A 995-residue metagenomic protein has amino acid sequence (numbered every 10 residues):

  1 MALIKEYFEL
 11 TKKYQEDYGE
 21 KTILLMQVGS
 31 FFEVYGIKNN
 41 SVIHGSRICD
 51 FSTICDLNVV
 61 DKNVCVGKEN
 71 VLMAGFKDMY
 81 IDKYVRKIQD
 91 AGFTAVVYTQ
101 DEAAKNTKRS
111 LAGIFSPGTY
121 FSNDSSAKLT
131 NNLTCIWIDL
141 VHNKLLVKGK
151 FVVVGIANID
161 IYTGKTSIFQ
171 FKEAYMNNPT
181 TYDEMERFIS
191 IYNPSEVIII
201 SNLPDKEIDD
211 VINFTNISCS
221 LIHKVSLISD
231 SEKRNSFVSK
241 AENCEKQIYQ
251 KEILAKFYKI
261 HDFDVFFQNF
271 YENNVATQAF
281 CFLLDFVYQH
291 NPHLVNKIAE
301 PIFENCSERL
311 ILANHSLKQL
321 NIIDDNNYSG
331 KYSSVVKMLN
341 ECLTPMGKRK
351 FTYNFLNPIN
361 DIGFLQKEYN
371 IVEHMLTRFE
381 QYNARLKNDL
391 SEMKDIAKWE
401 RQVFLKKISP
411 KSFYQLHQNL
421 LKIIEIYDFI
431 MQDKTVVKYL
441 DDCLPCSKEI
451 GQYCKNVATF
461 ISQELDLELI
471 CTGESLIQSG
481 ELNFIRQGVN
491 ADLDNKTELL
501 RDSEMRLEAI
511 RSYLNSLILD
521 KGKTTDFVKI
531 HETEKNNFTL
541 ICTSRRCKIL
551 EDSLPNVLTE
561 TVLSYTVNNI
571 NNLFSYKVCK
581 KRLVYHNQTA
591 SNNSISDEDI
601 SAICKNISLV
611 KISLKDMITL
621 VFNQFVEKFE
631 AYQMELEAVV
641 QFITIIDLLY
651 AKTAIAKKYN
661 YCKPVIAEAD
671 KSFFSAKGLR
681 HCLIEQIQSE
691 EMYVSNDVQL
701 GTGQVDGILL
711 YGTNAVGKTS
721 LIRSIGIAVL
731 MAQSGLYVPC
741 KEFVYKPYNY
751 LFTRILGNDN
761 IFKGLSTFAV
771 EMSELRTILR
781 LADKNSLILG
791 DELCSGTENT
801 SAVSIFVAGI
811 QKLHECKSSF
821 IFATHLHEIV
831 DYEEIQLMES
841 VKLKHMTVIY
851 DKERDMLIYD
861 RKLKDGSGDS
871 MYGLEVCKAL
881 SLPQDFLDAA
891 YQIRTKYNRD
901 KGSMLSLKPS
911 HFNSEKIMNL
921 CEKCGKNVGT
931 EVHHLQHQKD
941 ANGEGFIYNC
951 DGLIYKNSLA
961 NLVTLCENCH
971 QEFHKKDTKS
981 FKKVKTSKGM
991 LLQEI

Functional and structural regions predicted by a protein language model:
M1-L356, G363-T377, K398, A509: Basic, polar low-complexity surface loops/patches
F31-F32, G36-C65, S167, E196 (+6 more regions): A conserved P-loop NTPase coupling/switch region
N273, V562, V567-I600, L649-G902 (+1 more regions): ATPase nucleotide-binding head domains, primarily ABC-like/P-loop NTPase cores
K422, S613-V665: Charged, surface-exposed helical/loop "interaction arms" that form contiguous linear patches used for dimerization
K908-I917, Y955-A960: Short, flexible, mixed-charge glycine/proline-rich loop motifs that serve as phosphate/nucleic-acid-contacting
C921-C924, C966: Short cysteine-rich clusters marking metal-coordination/redox-active sites
G925-L962, S980: Histidine-centered nuclease catalytic patch
Y955-K985: Short Cys/His-centered divalent metal-binding micro-motifs
